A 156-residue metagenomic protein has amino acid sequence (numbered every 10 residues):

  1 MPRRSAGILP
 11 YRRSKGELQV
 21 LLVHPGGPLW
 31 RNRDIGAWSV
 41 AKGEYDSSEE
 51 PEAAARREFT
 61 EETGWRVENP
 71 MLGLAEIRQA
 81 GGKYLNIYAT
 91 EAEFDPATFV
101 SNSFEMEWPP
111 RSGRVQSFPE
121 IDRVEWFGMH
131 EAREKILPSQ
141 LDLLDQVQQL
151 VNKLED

Functional and structural regions predicted by a protein language model:
M1-V40, Y88: N-terminal strand-loop-strand
K15-E17, G27-W30, D46-S47, W65 (+2 more regions): Short, charged/polar surface micro-motifs in flexible loops or helix N-caps
S39, G82, S117-E120: Short glycine-enriched loop/turn motifs at secondary-structure junctions
S39-L74, G128: The catalytic Nudix box helix
E76-G113, E125, V147: Active-site-adjacent beta-strand/loop module that shapes the phosphate/pyrophosphate-binding cleft
R114-H130: Alpha-helix-centered segments that form part of catalytic cores
M129-D156: Charged phosphate-binding loop/patch that engages nucleotide di/tri-phosphates or the phosphate backbone of nucleic
